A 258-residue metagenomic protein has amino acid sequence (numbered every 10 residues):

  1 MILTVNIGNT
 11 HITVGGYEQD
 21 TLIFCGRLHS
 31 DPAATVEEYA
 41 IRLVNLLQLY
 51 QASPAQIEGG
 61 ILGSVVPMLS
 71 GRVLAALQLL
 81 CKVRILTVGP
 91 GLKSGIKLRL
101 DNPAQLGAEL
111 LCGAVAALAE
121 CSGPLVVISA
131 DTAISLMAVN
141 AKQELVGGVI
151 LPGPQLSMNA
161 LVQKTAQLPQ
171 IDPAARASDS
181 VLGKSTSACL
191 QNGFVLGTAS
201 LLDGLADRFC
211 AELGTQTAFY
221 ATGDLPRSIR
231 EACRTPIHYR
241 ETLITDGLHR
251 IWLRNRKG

Functional and structural regions predicted by a protein language model:
M1-F24, A117, G123-L145, L161 (+1 more regions): Gly/Thr-rich phosphate-binding beta-strand-loop-beta motif of the actin/hexokinase/Hsp70
M1-V88, L92: N-terminal glycine/serine-rich phosphate-binding loop of ATP-dependent small-molecule kinases, especially carbohydrate
G26, S178-T215, P236-H238: Adenine-nucleotide phosphate-binding core of ATP-dependent small-molecule kinases
D31-E37, L106-A108, G113-S122, V146-Q191 (+2 more regions): Glycine-rich phosphate-binding loop plus the immediately following alpha-helix
Y50, L80, K164, L168-I171 (+5 more regions): Change "in soluble alpha/beta enzymes" to "in soluble alpha/beta proteins
Y50-A55, E120-S122, A211-T215: Glycine-rich phosphate-binding loop signature in dinucleotide/nucleotide-binding domains
Y50-Q105, K142-V149, G153-P154, K184-V195 (+3 more regions): Short beta-strand-loop/turn "lid" adjacent to the catalytic site in phosphate-handling enzymes
E212-G258: Long hydrophobic alpha-helical segments typical of transmembrane helices together with their membrane-interfacial
